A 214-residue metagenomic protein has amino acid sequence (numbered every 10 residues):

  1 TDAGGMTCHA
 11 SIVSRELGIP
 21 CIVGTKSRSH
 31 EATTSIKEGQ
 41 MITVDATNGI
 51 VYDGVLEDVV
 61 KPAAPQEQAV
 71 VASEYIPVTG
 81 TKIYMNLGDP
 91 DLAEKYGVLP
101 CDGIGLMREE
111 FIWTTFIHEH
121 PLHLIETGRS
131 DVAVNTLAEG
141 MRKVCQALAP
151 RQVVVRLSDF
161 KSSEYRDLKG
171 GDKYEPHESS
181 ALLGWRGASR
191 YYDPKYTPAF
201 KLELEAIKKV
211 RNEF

Functional and structural regions predicted by a protein language model:
T1-M107, T115-H120: Acidic, glycine-rich flexible loop/linker segments
P65-F214: Conserved alpha/beta-domain cores
